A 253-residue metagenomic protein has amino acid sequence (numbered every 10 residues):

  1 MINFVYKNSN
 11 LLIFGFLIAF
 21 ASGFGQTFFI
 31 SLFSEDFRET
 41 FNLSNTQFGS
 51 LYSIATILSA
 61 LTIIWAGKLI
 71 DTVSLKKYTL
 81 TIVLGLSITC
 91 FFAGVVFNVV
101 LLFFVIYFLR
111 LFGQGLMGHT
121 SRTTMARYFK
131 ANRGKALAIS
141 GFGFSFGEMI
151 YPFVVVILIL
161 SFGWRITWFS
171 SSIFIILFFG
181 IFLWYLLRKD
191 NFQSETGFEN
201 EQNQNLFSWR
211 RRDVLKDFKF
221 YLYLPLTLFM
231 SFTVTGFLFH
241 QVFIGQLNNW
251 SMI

Functional and structural regions predicted by a protein language model:
N3-G15, R212-L226: Juxtamembrane cytosolic amphipathic helices that cap and anchor the N-termini of specific transmembrane helices
N10-N45, T62-A66, Y151, F237-V242: Extracytoplasmic
F20, T89, V100-L116, L228-F229: Hydrophobic core of transmembrane alpha-helices in multi-pass small-molecule transporters, especially MFS/SLC-type
Q26, I30-F37, L215-I253: Extracytoplasmic gate region of multi-pass secondary transporters
L61-V100: Conserved MFS/SLC helix-loop-helix module at the cytosolic interface between two early adjacent transmembrane helices
I106-F142: Cytoplasmic helix-loop-helix junction between adjacent transmembrane helices in 12-TM secondary transporters
I139-S140, F144-N191: Helix-loop-helix hairpin linking two adjacent transmembrane segments in secondary transporters
L187-W209: Flexible cytoplasmic inter-helical loops of multi-pass small-molecule transporters
